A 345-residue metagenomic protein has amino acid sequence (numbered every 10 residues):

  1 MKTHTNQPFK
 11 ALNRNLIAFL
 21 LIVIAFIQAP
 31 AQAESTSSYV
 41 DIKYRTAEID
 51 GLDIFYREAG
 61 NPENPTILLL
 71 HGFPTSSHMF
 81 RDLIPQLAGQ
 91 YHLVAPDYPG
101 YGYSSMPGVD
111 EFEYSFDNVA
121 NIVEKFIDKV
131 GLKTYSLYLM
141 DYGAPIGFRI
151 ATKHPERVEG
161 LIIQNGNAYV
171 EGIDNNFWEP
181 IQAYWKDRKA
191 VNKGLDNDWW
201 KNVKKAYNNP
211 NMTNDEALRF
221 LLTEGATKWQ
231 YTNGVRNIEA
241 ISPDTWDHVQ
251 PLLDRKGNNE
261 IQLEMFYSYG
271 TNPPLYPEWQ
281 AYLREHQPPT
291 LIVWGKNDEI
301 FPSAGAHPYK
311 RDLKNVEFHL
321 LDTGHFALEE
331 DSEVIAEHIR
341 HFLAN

Functional and structural regions predicted by a protein language model:
K2-I17: Bacterial N-terminal signal peptides that target proteins for export
I17-F26: Bacterial N-terminal signal peptides
E34-K43, I49-I54, A59-P62, T66 (+4 more regions): Flexible "cap/lid" subdomain of the alpha/beta-hydrolase fold that forms the substrate-access gate
L69-G72, A95: Structural cue for short, hydrophobic secondary-structure segments
G72-T75, D141: Active-site glycine-rich loops that stabilize anionic/oxyanionic intermediates across multiple enzyme folds
P74, P99-G102, A168, G324-A327: Alpha/beta-hydrolase active-site loop signature
P74-D82, L93: Serine-hydrolase catalytic-loop signature spanning alpha/beta hydrolases and amidase-signature enzymes
V316-N345: Catalytic active-site module of serine/aspartate enzymes centered on a nucleophile-bearing elbow/loop
